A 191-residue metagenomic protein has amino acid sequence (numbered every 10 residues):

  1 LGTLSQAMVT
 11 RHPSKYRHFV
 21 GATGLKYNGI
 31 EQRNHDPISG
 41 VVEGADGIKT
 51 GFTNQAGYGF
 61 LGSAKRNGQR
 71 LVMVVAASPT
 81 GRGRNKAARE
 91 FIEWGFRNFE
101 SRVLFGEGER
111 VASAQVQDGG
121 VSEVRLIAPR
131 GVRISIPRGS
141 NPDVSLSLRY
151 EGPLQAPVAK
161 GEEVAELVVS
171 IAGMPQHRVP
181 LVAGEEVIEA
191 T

Functional and structural regions predicted by a protein language model:
G2-T191: Domain-terminus/edge residues, biased toward the C-terminal soluble/receptor-binding domains of extracytoplasmic
